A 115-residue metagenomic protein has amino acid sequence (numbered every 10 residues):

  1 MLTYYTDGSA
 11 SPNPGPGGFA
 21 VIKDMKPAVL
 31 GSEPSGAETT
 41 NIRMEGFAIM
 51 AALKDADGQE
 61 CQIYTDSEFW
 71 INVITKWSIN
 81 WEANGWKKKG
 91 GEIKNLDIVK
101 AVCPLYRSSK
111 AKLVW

Functional and structural regions predicted by a protein language model:
M1-R43, F47, A51-Q59: RNase H-like nuclease fold core
T6-P16, A51-W115: RNase H catalytic domain
